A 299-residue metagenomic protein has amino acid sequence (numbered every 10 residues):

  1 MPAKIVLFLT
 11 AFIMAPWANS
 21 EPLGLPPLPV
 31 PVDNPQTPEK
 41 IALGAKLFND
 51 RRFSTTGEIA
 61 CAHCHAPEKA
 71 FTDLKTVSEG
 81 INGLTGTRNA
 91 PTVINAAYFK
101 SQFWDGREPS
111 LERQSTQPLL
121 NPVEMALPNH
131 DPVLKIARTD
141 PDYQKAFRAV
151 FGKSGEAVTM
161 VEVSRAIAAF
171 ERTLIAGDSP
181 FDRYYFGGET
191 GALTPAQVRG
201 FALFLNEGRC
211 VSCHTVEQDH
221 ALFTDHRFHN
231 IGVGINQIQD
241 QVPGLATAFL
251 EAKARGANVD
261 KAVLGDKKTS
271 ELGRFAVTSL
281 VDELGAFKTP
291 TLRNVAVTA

Functional and structural regions predicted by a protein language model:
P2-F8: Sec-dependent signal peptide recognition, specifically the positively charged N-region followed immediately by
I13-A18: N-terminal signal peptide c-region/cleavage motif recognized by signal peptidases
N19-Q117, D182-A299: Short glycine/threonine-rich turn/loop motifs
E21, H130-G177, G265-V281, G285-A296: C-terminal capping alpha-helices of c-type cytochrome domains
V30-D33, D50, N121-V123, H130-L134 (+1 more regions): Second-shell loop/turn segments in exported
W104, A126, I136, D140 (+4 more regions): Short capping loops/turns at secondary-structure boundaries
L111-P128, Y143: Conserved nucleotide-diphosphate donor binding/catalytic pocket of glycan-assembly enzymes
